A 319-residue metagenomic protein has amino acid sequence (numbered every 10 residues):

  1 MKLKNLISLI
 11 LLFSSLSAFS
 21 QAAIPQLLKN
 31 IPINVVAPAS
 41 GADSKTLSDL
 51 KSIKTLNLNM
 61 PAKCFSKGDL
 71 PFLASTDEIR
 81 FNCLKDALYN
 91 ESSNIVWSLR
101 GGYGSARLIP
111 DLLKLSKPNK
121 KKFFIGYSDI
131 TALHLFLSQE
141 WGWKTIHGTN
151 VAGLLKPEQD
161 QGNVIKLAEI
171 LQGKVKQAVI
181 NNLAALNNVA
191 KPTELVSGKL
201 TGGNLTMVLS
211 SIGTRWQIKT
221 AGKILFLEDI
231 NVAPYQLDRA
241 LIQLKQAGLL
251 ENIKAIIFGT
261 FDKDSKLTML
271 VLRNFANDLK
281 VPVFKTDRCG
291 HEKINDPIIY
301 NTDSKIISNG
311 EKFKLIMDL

Functional and structural regions predicted by a protein language model:
K2-L9: Sec-dependent signal peptide recognition, specifically the positively charged N-region followed immediately by
S15-S17: N-terminal signal peptide c-region/cleavage motif recognized by signal peptidases
S20-S92: ATP/NTP phosphate-donor binding region
G101-N119, L135-L137, T268-L270: Short Gly/Thr/Asp-enriched flexible loops that form oxyanion-binding sites at enzyme active sites
K114-F136, K144-N150, V281-F284: Short, acidic/small-residue loops that bind anionic groups at enzyme active sites
W143-M207, G213: Conserved anion/nucleotide-ligand pocket segment
W216-T268: Internal helical hairpin/lid segments
T260-L319: ATP/nucleoside-binding phosphotransfer catalytic cores, i.e., glycine-rich phosphate-binding loops
